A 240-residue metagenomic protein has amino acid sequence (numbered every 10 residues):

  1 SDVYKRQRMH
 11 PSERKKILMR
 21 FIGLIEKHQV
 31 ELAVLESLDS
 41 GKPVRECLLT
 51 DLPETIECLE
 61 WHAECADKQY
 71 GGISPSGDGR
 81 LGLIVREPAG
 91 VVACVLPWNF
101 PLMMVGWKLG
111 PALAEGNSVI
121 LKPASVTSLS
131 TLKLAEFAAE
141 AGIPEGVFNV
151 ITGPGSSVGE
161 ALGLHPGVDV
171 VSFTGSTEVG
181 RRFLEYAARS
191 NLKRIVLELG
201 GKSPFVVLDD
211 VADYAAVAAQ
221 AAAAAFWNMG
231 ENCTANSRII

Functional and structural regions predicted by a protein language model:
S1-Q69, G79: Glycine-rich loop-to-alpha-helix module at the N-terminal edge of alpha/beta enzyme cores
R14, E36, L59, G116 (+3 more regions): Residue-level signal for inorganic ion chemistry
L59, T131-L134, L162, F183: Hydrophobic packing residues within well-ordered alpha-helices of enzyme cores
G71-E145: Conserved small-residue-rich beta-alpha loop and adjacent elements that most often cradle the phosphate/pyrophosphate
L81-G82, L134, N149-D169: A structured beta-alpha segment of the ubiquitous adenosine-cofactor-binding alpha/beta core
L109-G110, G159, S237: Generic hydrophobic/aromatic pocket-lining and core-packing "Φ" positions
G110, D169-T174: Periplasmic-binding protein-like
H165, V170, E178-I240: ALDH superfamily catalytic-core signature
